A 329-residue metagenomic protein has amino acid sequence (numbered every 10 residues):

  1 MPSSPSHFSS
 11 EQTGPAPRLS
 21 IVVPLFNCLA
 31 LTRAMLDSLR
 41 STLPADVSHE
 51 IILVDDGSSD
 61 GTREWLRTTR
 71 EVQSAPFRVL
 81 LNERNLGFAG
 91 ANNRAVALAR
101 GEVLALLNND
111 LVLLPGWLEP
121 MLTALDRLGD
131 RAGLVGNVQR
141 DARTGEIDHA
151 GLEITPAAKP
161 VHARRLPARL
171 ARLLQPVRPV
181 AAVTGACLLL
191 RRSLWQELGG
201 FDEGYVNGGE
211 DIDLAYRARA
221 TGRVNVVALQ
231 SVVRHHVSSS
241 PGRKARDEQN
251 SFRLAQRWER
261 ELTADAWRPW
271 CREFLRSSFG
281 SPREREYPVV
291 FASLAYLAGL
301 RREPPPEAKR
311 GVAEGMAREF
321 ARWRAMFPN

Functional and structural regions predicted by a protein language model:
P24, V135, R140-R143, A220-E303 (+2 more regions): Active-site-adjacent helix/loop segment of glycosyltransferases that harbors family-specific signature motifs
D37-S48: Short, acidic, metal-binding catalytic loop of nucleotide-sugar glycosyltransferases
D55-W65, R84: A conserved acidic beta->alpha catalytic loop
L81-A99: Glycine-rich, basic loop-to-helix element that forms the pyrophosphate-binding segment of sugar-nucleotide handling
L104: Short aromatic/hydrophobic "clamp" motif used to bind/position activated sugar donors
V112-I154: Conserved donor NDP-sugar-binding/catalytic core segment of glycosyltransferases
P120, L174-G199, G204-V232: A short, conserved alpha-helix in the catalytic core of glycosyltransferases
T155-V180: Short, flexible, basic/aromatic active-site loop/helix in glycosyltransferases
